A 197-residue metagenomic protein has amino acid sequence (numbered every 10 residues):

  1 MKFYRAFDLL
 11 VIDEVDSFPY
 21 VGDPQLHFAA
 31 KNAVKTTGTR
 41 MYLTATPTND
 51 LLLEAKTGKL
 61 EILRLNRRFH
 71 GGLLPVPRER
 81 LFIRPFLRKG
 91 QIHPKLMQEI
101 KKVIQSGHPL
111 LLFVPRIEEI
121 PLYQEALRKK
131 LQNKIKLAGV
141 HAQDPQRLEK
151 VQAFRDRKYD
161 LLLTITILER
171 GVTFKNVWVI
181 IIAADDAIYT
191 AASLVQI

Functional and structural regions predicted by a protein language model:
M1-K2, P115-E118, L137-E149, I165-R170: Conserved helicase motor
K2-R5, N32-T37, T57-G58, K102-S106 (+2 more regions): Conserved catalytic network of the ASCE P-loop NTPase/AAA+ motor domain
K2-Y42: SF2 helicase catalytic motif II
A6-F7, K35-T39, G58-E61, P75 (+2 more regions): Short glycine-/polar-rich loops that comprise or flank the Walker A/P-loop and associated switch/sensor motifs
E14, D144-V151, R155-Q196: Conserved RecA-like helicase motor core of SF1/SF2 enzymes
D16-Y20, T48, E119, E169-R170: Residues immediately C-terminal
N49-L60: Short regulatory helix/loop adjacent to the ATP-binding pocket of P-loop NTPases
K59-I120, Q124, L131, I135-L137: Conserved interdomain linker/interface between the two RecA-like ATPase lobes of SF2 helicase motors
